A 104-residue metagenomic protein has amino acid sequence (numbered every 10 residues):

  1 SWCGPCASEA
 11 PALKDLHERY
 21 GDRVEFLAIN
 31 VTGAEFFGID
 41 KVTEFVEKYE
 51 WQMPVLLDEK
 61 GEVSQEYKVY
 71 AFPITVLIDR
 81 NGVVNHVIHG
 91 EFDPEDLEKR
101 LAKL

Functional and structural regions predicted by a protein language model:
S1, N30-G33, N85: Conserved short-loop catalytic and cofactor-binding motifs
S1-W2, A71: Short pre-active-site segment immediately N-terminal to redox-active cysteine/selenocysteine motifs in thiol-based
C3-C6, T75: The canonical Cys-X-X-Cys-His
G4, K14, N85: Nucleotide phosphate-binding site architecture
A7-K48, E59-Q65: Structural microenvironment flanking redox-active thiols in thiol-disulfide oxidoreductases
V24, M53-P54: Short, conserved active-site loop motifs that form the nucleotide-linked donor/cofactor pocket
E47-Q52, E59-A102: Thiol/disulfide oxidoreductase modules built on the thioredoxin-like
